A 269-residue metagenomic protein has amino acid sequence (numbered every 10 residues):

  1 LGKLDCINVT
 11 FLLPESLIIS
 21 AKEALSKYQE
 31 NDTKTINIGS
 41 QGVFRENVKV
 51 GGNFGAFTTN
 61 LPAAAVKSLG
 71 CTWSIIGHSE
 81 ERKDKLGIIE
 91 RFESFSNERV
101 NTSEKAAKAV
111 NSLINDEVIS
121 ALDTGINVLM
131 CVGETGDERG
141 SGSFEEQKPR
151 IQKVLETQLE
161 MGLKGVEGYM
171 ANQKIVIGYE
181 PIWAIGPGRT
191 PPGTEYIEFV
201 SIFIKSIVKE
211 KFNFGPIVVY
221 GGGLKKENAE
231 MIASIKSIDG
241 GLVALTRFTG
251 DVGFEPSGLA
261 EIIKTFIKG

Functional and structural regions predicted by a protein language model:
L1-G269: Active-site loop-to-helix "anion-binding N-cap" substructures in soluble metabolic enzymes
